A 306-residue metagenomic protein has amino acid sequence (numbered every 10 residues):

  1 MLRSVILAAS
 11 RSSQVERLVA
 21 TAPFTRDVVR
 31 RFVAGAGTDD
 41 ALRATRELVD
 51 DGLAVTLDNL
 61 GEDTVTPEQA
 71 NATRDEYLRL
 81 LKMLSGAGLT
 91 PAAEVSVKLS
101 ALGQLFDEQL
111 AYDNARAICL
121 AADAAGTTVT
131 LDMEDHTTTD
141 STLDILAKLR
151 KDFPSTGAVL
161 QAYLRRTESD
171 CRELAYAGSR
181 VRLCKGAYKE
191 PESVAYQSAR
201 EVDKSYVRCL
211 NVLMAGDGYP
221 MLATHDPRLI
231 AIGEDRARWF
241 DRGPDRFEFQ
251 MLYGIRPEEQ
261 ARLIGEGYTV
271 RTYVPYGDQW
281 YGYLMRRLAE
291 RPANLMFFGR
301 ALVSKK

Functional and structural regions predicted by a protein language model:
M1-K306: Positively charged, amphipathic and often flexible ligand-engagement surfaces
